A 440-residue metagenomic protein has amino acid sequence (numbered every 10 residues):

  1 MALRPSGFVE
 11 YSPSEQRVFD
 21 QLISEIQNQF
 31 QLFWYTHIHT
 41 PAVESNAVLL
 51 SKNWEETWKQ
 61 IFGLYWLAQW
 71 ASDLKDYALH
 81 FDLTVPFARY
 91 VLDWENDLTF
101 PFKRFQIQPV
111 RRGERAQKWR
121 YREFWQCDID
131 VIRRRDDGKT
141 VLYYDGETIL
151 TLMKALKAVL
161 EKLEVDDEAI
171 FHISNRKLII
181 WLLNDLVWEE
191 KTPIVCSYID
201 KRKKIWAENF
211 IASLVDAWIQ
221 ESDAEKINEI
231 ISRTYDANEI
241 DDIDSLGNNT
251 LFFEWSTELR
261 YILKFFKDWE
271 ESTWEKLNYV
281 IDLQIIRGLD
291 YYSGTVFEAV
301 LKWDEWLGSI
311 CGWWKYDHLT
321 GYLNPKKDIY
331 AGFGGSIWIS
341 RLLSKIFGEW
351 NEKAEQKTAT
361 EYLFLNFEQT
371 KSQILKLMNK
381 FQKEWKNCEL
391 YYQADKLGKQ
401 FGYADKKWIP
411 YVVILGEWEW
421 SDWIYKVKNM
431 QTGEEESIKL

Functional and structural regions predicted by a protein language model:
M1-Q16, Y65, Q69: Auxiliary tRNA-acceptor-end handling modules of aminoacyl-tRNA synthetases
E15-F33, E44-S45, L74, D82-N96 (+2 more regions): Positively charged, Gly/Ser-enriched RNA/tRNA-binding surfaces
H37-H39, I61-Y65, A78-H80, Q106 (+1 more regions): Short, conserved beta-strand segments within well-ordered enzyme catalytic domains that often line or immediately flank
T40-K59, I170-N184, I285-S293, D395-Y403 (+1 more regions): Beta-rich nucleic-acid/ligand-interaction surfaces
A42-A78, R120: Polyanion/phosphate-binding surface patch
T57-A71, V187-L214, L301-W303: Acidic, His- and aromatic-enriched active-site or binding-groove loops in soluble protein domains that engage sugars
T148, N175-L178, F210, E258: Internal, well-ordered alpha-helical segments in soluble enzyme and binding-protein domains
T151-K157, K177-W188: Hydrophobic mid-domain F-helix/FG-region of cytochrome P450s
